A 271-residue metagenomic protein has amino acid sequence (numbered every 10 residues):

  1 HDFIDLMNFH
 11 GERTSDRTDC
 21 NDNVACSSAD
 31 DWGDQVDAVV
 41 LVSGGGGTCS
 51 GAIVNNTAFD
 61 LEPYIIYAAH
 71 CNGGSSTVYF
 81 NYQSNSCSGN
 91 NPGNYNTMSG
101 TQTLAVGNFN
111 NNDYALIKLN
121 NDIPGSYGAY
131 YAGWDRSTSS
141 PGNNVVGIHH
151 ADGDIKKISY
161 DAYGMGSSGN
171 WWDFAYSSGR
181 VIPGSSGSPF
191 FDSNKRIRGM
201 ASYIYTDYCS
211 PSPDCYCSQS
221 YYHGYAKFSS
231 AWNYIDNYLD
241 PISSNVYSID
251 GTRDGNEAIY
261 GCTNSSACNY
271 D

Functional and structural regions predicted by a protein language model:
H1-T48, A52-F174, P183: Serine endopeptidase catalytic core focused on the charge-relay Asp
R17, N23, G187, I259 (+1 more regions): Disulfide-stabilized extracellular ectodomain repeats and their linkers
A52-E62, G179-A201: Catalytic nucleophile loop of clan PA
N72-G74, I204-Y208: Short glycine/acidic-enriched loop and turn motifs that connect beta-strands
I155-S159, G199, Y208-S212: Extended hydrophobic-aromatic, low-complexity segments
D207-Y225: A short, polar/charged loop-to-alpha-helix boundary motif
Y222-G224, F228-G251: Terminal, intrinsically disordered low-complexity segments enriched in charged/polar and proline residues
I249-D271: Primarily marks secretory-pathway-exposed extracellular/lumenal segments that are disulfide- and glycosylation-prone
